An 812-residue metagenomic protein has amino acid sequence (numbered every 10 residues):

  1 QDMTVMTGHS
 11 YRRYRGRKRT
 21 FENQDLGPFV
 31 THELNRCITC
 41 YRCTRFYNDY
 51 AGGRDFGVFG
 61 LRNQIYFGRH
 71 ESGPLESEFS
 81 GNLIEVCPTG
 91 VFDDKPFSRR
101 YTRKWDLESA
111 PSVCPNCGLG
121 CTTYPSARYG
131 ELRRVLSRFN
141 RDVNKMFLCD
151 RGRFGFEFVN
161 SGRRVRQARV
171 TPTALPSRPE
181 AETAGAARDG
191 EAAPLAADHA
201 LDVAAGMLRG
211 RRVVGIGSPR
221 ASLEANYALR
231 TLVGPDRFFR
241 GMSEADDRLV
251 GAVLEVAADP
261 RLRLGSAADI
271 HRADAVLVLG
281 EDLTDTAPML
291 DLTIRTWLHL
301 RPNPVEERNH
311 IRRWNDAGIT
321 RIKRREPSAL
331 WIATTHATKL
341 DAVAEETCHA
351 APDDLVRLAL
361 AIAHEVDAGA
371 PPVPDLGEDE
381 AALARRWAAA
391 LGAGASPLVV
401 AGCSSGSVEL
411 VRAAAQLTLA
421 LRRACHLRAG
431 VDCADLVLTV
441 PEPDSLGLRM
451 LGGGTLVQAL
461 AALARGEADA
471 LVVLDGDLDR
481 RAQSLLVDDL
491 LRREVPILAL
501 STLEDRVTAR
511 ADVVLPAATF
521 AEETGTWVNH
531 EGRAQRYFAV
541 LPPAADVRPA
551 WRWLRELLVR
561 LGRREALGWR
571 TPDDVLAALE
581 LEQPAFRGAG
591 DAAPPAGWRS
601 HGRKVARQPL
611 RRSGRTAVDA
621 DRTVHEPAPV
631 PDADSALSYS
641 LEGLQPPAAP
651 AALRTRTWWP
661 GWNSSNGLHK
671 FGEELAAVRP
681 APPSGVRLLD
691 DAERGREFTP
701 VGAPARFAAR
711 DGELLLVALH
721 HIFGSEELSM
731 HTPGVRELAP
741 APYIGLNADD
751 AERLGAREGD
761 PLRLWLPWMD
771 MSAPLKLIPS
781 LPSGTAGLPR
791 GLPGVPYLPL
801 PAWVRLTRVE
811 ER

Functional and structural regions predicted by a protein language model:
D2-P28: Proteins enriched for Cys/Gly/acidic motifs involved in redox and nucleic-acid/cofactor modification
V5-R12, T44-G53: Glycine-rich, acidic and aromatic/proline-enriched surface loops and short helix-turn segments that act as binding
R17-Q24, R54-G68: Short, conserved phosphate-binding/catalytic loop or strand-edge motifs used in phosphoryl-/nucleotidyl-transfer
D25-F29, V276, V343, A534-P542: Flexible glycine/proline-enriched surface loops and loop-helix/loop-strand junctions
E33-N35, T39-C40, T44-A51, G73 (+11 more regions): Catalytic alpha/large subunits of respiratory electron-transfer oxidoreductases, centered on bis-MGD molybdoenzymes
I65-F79: Aromatic/His-enriched, Gly/Pro-containing loop or helix-boundary segments that lie immediately adjacent to catalytic
G369, E380-A381, A388-A389, P397-L398 (+7 more regions): Long, contiguous, secondary-structure-rich segments that constitute the structural scaffold of globular domains
E522-P543, L558: Glycine/threonine-rich phosphate-binding loop and adjacent beta-strand/alpha-helix elements that clamp
